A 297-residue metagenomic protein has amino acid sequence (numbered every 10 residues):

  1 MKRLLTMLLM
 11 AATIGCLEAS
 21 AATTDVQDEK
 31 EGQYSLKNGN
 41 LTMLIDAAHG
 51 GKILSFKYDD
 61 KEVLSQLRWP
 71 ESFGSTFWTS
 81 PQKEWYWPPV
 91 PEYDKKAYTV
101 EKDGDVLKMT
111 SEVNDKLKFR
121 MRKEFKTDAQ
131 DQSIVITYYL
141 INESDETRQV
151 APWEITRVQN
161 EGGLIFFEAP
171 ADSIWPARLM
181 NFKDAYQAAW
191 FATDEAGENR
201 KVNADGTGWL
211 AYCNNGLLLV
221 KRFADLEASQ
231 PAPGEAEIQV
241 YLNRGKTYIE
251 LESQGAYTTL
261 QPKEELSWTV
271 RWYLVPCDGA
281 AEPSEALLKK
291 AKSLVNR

Functional and structural regions predicted by a protein language model:
M1-L4: Positively charged n-region of N-terminal signal peptides that target proteins for export
M7-C16: Bacterial N-terminal signal peptides
A19-A21: Boundary at the C-terminal end of the N-terminal hydrophobic targeting segment
T23-D28, K37, P81-D131, T147-V150 (+2 more regions): Extended, loop-rich substrate-binding clefts of extracytoplasmic carbohydrate-active enzymes
Q33-D94: Acidic-aromatic substrate-binding/catalytic surfaces of carbohydrate-active enzymes
Y34, L41-M43, G51-L54, E62 (+4 more regions): A contiguous, surface-exposed recognition patch within enzymatic or periplasmic domains that forms
V100, T259-P276: Short Pro-Gly-centered flexible turn/kink motifs
Y273-R297: Terminal connector regions
